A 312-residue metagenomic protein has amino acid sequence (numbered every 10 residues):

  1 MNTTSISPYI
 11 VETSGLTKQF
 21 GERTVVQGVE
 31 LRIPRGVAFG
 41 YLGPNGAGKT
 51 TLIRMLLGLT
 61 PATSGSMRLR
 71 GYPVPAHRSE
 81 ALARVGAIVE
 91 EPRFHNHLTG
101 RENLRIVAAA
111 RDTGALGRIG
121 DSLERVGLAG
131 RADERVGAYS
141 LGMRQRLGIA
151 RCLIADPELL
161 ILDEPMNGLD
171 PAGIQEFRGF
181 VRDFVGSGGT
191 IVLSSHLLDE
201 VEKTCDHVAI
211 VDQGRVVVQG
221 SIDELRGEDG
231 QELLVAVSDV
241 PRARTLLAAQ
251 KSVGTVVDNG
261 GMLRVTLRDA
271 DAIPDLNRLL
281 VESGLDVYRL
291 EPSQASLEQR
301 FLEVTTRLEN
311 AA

Functional and structural regions predicted by a protein language model:
N2-T4, R268-A312: C-terminal coupling/interaction segments
P8-T13, K18-D212, V218: ABC transporter nucleotide-binding domains
Y72-P75, S79, T113, S238-V240 (+2 more regions): Short, surface-exposed acidic/glycine-rich loop or hinge patches that mediate macromolecular interfaces
A109-D112, D206, S252, L285 (+1 more regions): Non-catalytic alpha-helical coupling and interface elements of nucleotide-dependent molecular machines and regulators
A115, E200, R242-A243, A272 (+1 more regions): Short phosphate-engaging motifs
V136, G260-G261, S293: Residue-level "edge-of-site" marker
F177-L267: ABC transporter nucleotide-binding domain
